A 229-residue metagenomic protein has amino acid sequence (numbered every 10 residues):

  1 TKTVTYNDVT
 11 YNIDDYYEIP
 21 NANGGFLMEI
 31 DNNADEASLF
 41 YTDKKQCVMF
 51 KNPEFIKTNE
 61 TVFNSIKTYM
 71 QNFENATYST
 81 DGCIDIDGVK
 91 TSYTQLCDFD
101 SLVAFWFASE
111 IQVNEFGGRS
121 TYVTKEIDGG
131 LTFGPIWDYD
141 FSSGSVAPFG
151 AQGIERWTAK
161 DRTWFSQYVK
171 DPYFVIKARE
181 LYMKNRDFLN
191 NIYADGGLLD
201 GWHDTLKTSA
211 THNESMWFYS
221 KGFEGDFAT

Functional and structural regions predicted by a protein language model:
T1-K45, D138: Conserved ATP-binding subdomain of kinase catalytic cores across diverse folds
A34-T229: Middle-to-C-terminal accessory/interaction subdomains
